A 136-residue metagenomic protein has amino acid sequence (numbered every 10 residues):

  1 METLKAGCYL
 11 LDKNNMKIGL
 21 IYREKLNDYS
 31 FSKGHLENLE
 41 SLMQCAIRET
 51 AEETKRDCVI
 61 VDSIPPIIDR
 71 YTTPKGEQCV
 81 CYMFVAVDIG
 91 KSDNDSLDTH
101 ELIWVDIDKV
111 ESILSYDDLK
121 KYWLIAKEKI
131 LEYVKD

Functional and structural regions predicted by a protein language model:
M1, I67-Y71, K135: Class I (Rossmann-like) S-adenosyl-L-methionine-dependent methyltransferase catalytic domain, capturing the SAM-binding
M1-F31: N-terminal strand-loop-strand
M1-K5, S92, E132: N-terminal intrinsically disordered, low-complexity tails enriched in polar/charged
Y9-L11, V61, P65: Conserved positions in beta-strands of structured domains
G34-I60, I67-Y122: Unchanged
I125-Y133: C-terminal alpha-helix
